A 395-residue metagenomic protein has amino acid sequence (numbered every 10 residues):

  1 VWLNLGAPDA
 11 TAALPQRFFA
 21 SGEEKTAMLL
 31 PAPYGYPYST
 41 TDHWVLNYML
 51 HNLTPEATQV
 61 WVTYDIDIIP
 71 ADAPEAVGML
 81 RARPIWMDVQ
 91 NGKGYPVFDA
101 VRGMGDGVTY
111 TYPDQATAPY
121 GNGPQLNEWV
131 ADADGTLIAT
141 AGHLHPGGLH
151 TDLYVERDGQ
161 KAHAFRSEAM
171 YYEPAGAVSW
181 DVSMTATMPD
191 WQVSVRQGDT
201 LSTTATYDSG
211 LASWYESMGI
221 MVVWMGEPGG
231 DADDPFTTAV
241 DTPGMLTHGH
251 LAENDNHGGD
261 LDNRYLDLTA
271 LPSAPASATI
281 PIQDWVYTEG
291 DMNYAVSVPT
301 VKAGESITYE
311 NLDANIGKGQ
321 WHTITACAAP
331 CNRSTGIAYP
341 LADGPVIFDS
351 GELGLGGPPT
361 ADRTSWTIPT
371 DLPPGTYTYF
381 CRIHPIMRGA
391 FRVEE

Functional and structural regions predicted by a protein language model:
V1-Y265: Beta-strand-centric surfaces of beta-sandwich/beta-rich domains
N263-E395: Extracytoplasmic copper-binding redox domains, predominantly the cupredoxin/blue-copper superfamily
